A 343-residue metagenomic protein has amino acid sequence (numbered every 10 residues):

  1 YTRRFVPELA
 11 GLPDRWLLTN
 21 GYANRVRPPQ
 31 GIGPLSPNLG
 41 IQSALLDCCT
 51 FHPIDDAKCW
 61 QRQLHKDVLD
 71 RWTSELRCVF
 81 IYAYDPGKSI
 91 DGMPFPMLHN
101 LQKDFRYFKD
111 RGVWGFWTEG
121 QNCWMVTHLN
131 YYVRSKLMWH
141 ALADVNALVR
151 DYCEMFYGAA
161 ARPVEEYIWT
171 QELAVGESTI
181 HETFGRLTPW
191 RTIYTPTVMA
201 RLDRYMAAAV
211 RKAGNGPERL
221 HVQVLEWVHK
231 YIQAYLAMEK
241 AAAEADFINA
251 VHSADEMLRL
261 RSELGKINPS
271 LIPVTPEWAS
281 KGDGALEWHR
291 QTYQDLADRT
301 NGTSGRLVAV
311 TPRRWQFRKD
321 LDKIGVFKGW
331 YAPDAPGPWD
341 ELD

Functional and structural regions predicted by a protein language model:
Y1-T73, A83-Y84: Gly/Pro-rich turn-and-neighbor structural signature
P7-D14, S74, D110, A208-N215: Secondary-structure boundary motif
G31, R111-G112, K136-R306, R314: Catalytic domains of carbohydrate-active enzymes that cleave complex glycans
N38, C78, P312: Extracellular structured ligand-interaction cores
S43, W60-R162, E166, T170-L173 (+1 more regions): Structured mid-domain segments that build the active-site/substrate or prosthetic-cofactor binding neighborhood
L46, Q121, D320: Flexible loop residues that form catalytic and substrate-binding hotspots at small-molecule/glycan-binding clefts
N301-D343: Extended carbohydrate-recognition surfaces in non-catalytic/accessory domains of CAZymes and lectin-like proteins
